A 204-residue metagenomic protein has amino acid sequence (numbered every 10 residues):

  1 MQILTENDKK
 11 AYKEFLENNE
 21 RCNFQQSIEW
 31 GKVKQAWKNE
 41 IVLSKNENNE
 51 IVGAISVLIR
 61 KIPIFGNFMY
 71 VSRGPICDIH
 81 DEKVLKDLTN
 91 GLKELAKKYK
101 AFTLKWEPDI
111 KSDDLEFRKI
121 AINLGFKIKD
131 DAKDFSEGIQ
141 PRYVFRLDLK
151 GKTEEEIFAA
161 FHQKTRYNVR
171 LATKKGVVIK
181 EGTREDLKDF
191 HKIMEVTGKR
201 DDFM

Functional and structural regions predicted by a protein language model:
I3-N48, V52-F65, P108-D113, A121-M204: A conserved beta-strand-loop-helix scaffold within acyl/acetyltransferase catalytic domains
F65-E137: Acyl-donor binding region in acyl/amide transferases
